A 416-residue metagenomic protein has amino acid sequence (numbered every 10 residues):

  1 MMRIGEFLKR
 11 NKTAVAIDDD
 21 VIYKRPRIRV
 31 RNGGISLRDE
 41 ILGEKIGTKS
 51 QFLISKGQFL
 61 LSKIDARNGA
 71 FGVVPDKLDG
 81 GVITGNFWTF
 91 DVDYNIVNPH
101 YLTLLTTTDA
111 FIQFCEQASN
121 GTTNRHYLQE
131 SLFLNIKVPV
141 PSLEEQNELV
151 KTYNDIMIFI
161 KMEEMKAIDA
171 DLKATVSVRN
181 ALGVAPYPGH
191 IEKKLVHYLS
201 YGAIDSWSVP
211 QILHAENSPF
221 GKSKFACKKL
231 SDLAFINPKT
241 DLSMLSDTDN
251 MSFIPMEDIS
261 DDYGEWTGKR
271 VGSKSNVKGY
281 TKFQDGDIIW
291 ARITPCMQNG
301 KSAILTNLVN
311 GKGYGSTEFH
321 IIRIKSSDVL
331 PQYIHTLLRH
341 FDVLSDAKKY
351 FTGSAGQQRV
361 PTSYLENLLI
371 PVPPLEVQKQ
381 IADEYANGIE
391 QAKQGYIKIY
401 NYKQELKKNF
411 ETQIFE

Functional and structural regions predicted by a protein language model:
M1-I17, S142-S243, L375-E416: Non-catalytic DNA-recognition/assembly elements of restriction-modification systems
R3-A16, Y23-K56, K228-S243, M256-I288: Sequence-specific dsDNA recognition surfaces
I17-R25, Q117-S119, G189-K193, S243-M251 (+1 more regions): Short coil/turn segments at secondary-structure boundaries
F52, F59, V97, S131 (+9 more regions): Elongated alpha-helical scaffolds
F52, K56, L60-T107, G279-T281 (+2 more regions): A short beta-sheet element
R67, G81-W88, N120-E144, K312-H320 (+1 more regions): A short glycine-rich beta-alpha junction/loop motif
V74, S119-T122, L305-N307, Y350-S354: Short amphipathic beta-strand starts and helix->beta connectors
W88-A170, R339: Ordered, small/hydrophobic-rich secondary-structure cores
